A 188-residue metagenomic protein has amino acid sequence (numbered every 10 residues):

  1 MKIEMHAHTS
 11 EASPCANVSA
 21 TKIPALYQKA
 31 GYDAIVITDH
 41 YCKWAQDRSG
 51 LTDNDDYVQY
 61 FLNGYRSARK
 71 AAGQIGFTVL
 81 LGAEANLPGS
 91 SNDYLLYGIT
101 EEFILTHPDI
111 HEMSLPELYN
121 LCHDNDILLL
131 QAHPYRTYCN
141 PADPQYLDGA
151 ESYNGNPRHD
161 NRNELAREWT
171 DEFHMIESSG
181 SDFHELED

Functional and structural regions predicted by a protein language model:
M1-P116, E151-M175, E185-E187: A metal-dependent hydrolase metal-coordination microenvironment
N17, H111, N125, L130-A142 (+1 more regions): Active-site-proximal loop/helix segments of hydrolase catalytic cores
S90-L95, Y135-Y146: Distinct, well-ordered alpha-helical segments
G180-H184: C-terminal active-site rim and adjoining tail of enzyme catalytic domains
